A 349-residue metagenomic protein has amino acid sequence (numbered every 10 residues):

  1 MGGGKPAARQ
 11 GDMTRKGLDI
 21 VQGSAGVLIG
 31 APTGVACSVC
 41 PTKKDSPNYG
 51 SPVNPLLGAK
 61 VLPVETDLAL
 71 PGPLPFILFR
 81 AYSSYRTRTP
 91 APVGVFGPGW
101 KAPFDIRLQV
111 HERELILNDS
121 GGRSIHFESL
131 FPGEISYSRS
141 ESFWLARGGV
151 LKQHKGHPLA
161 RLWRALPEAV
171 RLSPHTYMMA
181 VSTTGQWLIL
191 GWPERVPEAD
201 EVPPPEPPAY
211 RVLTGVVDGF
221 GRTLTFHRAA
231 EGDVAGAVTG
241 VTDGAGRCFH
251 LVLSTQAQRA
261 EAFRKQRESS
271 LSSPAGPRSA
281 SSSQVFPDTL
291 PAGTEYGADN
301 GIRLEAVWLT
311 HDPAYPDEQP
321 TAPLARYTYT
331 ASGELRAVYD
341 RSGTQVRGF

Functional and structural regions predicted by a protein language model:
M1-S51, Y315, P320-Y327, V346: Intrinsically disordered, low-complexity proline/glycine-rich segments
K5-A8, N54-A59, G94-G97, P167-A169 (+1 more regions): A short linear-motif detector with a strong N-terminal bias
G11, G17, G23, G58 (+3 more regions): Glycine-centered flexibility sites
R15-L18, T66-D67, E295-Y296: A generic local secondary-structure boundary/capping motif
A25-V27, P55, A257-Q258: Short, charged/polar low-complexity linear motifs in solvent-exposed/disordered segments
S38-V150, T321, R336, D340-Q345: Short secondary-structure "cap/edge" segments that initiate or terminate local elements
P98, E114-L117, G121-F349: Extended charged/polar low-complexity repeat regions
